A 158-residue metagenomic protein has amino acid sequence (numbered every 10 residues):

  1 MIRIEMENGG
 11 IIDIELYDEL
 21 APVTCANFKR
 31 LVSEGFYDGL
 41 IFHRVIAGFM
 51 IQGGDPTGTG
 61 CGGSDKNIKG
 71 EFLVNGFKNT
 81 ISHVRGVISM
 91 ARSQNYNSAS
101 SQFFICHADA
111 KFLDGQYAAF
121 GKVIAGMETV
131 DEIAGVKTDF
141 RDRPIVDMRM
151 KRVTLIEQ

Functional and structural regions predicted by a protein language model:
M1-Q158: Cyclophilin-like peptidyl-prolyl cis-trans isomerases
